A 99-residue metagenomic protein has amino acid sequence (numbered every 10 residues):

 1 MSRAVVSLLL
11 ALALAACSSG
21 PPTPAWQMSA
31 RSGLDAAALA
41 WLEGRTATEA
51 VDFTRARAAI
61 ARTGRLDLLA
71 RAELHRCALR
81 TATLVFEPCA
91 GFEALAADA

Functional and structural regions predicted by a protein language model:
M1-C17: Sec-dependent bacterial lipoprotein signal peptides
L14-A36: Bacterial Sec signal peptide processing site at the extreme N-terminus
P22, L34, W41-G44, T48 (+1 more regions): Hydrophobic/aromatic side-chain positions at a characteristic register within alpha-helices of tetratricopeptide repeats
R31-L34, A38, R57, A78: Amphipathic alpha-helical repeat scaffolds
T46-A47, F53, L66: TPR-repeat structural position
R55, V85-A96: Alpha-helical repeat scaffolds
A56-F86: Short, charge-rich amphipathic alpha-helical segments embedded in non-transmembrane helical bundles/solenoids
